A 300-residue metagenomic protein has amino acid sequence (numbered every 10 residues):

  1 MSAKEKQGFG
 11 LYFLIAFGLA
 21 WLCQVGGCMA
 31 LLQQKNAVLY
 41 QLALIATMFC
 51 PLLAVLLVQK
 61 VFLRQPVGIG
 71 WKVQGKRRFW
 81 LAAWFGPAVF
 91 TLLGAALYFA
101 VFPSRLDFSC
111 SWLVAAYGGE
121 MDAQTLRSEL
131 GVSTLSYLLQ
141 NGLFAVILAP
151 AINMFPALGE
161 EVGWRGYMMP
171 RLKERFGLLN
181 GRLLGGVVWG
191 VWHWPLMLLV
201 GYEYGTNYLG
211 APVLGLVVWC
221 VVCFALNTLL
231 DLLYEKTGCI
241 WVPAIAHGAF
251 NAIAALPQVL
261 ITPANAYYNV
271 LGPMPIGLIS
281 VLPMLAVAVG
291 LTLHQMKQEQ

Functional and structural regions predicted by a protein language model:
S2-I15: N-terminal membrane topogenic signal
F13, F17-G18, F49, W84-A88 (+8 more regions): Residue-level signature of the transmembrane alpha-helical core of multi-pass small-molecule transporters
L22-L44, L199-Y208, L256-M274: Juxtamembrane/transmembrane-helix boundary motifs at the membrane-water interface
C23-F62, P66, W71, R77-L97 (+3 more regions): Alpha-helical transmembrane segments in multi-pass membrane proteins
A95-L106, E160-E161, R182-Y202: Transmembrane alpha-helix/helix-exit interface in multi-pass inner-membrane proteins
A123-E129, M197-A211: Membrane-interface interhelical connector segments
L158-V191, D231-C239: Membrane-interface helix/loop boundary segments of multi-pass membrane proteins
T206-L216, K236-G238, G248-Q300: C-terminal membrane module of polytopic membrane proteins
